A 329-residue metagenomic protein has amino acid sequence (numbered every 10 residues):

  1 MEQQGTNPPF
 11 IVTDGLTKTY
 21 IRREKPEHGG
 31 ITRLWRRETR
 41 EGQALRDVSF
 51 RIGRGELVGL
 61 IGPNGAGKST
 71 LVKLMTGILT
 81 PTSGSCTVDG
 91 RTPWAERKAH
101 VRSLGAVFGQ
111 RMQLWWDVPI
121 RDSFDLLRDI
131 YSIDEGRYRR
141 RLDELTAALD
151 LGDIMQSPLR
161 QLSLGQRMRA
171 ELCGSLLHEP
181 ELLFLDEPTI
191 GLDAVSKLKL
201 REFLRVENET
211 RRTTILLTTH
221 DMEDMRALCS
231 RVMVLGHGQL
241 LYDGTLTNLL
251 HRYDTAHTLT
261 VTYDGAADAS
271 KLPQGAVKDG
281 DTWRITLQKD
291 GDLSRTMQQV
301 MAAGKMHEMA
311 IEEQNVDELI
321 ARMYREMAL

Functional and structural regions predicted by a protein language model:
E27-T32, D125, D129, G136-I154: Conserved ABC ATPase "signature" region
T76: Helix-to-loop junction immediately C-terminal to a conserved catalytic motif
G84-A95, H100-V101: Conserved ABC transporter NBD signature motif
P158-L162: Conserved ABC ATPase signature
L177-E181: A short, proline-enriched helix->beta-strand linker immediately N-terminal to the Walker B motif in ABC-type P-loop
L183-E187: Catalytic Walker B motif of ABC-type/P-loop ATPase nucleotide-binding domains
R201-L287: ABC transporter nucleotide-binding domain
H257-L329: Short, charged/small-residue-rich alpha-helical element at the C-terminal edge of ABC transporter nucleotide-binding
